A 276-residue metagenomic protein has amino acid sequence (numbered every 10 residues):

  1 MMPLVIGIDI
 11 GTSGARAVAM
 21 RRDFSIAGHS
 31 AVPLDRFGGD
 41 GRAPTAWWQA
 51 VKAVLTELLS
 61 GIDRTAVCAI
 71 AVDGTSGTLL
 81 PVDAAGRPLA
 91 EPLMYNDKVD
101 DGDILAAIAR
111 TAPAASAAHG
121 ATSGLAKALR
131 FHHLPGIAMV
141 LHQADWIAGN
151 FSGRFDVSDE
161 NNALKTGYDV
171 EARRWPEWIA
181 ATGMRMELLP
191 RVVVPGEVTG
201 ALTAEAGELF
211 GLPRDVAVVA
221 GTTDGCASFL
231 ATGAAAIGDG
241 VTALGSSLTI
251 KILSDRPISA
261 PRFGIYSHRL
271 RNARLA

Functional and structural regions predicted by a protein language model:
M1-E91, A106, A138, G207-E208 (+1 more regions): N-terminal glycine/serine-rich phosphate-binding loop of ATP-dependent small-molecule kinases, especially carbohydrate
I10-T12, A114-T223: Gly/Ser/Thr-rich active-site cleft segment
A15, G74, L125-A128, C226-F229: Short glycine/serine/threonine-rich phosphate/pyrophosphate-binding segments that cradle anionic phosphate groups
G28, V194-L209, L253-I265: Acidic-glycine-rich active-site phosphate/pyrophosphate-binding loop
L55, L59-I62, I108-A112, H132-G136 (+7 more regions): Structural signal for hydrophobic packing residues in well-ordered secondary-structure cores of soluble enzyme domains
D73-T78, P195-V198, L244-S246: Glycine-rich beta-strand-to-loop/alpha-helix junction loops that act as flexible
L79-A84, P88-L105, L141-H142, W146-W175 (+1 more regions): Glycine-rich phosphate-binding loop of actin/hexokinase-like ATP-binding domains
